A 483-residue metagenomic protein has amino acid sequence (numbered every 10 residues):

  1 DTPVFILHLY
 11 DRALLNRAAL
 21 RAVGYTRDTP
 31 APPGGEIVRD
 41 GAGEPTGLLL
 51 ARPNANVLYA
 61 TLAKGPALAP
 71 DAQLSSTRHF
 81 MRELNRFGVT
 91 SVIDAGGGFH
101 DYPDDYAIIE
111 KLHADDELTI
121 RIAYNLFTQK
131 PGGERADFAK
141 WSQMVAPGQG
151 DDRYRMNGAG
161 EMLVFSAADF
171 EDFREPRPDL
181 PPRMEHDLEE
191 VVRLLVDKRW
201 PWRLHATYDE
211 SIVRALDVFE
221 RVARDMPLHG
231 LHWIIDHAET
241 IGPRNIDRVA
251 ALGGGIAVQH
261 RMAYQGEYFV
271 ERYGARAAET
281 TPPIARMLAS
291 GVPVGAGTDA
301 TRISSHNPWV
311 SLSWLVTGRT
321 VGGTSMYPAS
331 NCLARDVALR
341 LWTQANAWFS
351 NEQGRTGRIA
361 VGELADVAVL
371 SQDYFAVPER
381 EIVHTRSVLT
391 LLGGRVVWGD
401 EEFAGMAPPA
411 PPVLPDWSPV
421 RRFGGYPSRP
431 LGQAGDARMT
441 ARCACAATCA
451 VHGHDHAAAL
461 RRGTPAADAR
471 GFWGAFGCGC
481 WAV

Functional and structural regions predicted by a protein language model:
D1-N125, M144-D197, V316, V321 (+1 more regions): Catalytic pocket of metal/acid-base enzymes, prominently hydrolases
D11-R12, A19-L20, A42-E44, N54 (+13 more regions): Short, glycine-/Ser/Thr-/acidic-enriched flexible segments
L15, L74-R86, T90, P293 (+1 more regions): Active-site microenvironment of metallo-dependent hydrolases
R17-A19, Y25, D105-A107, E134-A139 (+5 more regions): Short acidic, glycine/serine/threonine-rich loops at helix termini
A19, A72-S76, F80, D104-I108 (+11 more regions): General structural feature for long, well-ordered alpha-helical segments within catalytic domains of soluble enzymes
V92-E134, P178-P282, A289, G295 (+3 more regions): Active-site core of metal-dependent hydrolases
G132-Q149, V258: Substrate-binding cleft/loops of secretory-pathway carbohydrate-active enzymes
M162, W200-E210, H260, M287-S311 (+2 more regions): Short acidic/histidine-rich active-site segments
